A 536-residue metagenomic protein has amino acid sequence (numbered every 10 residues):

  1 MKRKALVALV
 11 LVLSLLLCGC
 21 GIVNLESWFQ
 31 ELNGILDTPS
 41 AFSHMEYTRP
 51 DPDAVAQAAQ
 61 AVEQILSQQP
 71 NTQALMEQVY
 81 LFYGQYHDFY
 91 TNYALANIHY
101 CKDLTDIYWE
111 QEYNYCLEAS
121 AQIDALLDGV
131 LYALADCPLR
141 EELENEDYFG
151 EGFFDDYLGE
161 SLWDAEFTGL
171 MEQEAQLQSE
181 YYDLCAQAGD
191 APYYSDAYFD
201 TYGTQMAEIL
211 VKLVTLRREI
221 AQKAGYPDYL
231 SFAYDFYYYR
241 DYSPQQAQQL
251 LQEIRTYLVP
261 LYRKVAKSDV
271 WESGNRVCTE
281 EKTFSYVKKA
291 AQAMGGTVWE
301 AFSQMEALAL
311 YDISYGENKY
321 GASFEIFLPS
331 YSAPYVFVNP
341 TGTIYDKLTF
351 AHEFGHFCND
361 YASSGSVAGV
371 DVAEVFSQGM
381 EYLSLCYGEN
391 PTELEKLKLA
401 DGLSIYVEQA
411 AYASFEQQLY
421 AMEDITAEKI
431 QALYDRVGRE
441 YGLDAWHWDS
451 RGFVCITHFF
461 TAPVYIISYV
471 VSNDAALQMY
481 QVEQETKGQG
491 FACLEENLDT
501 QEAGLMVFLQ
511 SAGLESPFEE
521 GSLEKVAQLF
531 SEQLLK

Functional and structural regions predicted by a protein language model:
N24-E281, E502: A well-structured
F153, Y157, S384, Q409 (+2 more regions): C-terminal, non-catalytic "cap/extension" segments appended to globular domains
L251-Y262, T279-M305: Zn2+-dependent metallopeptidase catalytic core
T256-Y257, S363, A368-I405, S472: Post-HExxH zinc-binding segment in Zn-dependent metallohydrolases
V277, L310-A333: Catalytic zinc-binding patch centered on the HExxH motif and its immediate surroundings that defines zinc-dependent
Y331-F350: Short pre-active-site segment immediately N-terminal to the catalytic Zn-binding motif
T349-E353, F357, Y361, V375: Catalytic glutamate of the conserved HExxH
